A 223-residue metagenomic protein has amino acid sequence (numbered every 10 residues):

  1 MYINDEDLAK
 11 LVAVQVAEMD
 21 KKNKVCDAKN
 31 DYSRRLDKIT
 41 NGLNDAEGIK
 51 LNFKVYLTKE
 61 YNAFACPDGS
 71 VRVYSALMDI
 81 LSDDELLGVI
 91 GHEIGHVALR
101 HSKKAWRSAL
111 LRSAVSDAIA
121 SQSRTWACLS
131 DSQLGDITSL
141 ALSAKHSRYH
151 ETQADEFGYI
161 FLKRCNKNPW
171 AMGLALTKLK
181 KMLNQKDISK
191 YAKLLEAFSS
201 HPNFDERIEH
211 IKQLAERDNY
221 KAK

Functional and structural regions predicted by a protein language model:
M1-K223: A Zn2+-metalloprotease active-site environment signal
